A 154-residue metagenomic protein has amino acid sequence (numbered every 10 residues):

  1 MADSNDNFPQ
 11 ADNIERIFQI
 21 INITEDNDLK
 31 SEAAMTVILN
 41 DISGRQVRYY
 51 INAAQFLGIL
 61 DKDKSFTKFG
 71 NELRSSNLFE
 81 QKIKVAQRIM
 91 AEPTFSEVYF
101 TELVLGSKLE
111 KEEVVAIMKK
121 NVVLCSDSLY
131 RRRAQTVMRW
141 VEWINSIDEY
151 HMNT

Functional and structural regions predicted by a protein language model:
M1-T154: Donor-sugar nucleotide-binding helix/loop cap in glycosyltransferases
